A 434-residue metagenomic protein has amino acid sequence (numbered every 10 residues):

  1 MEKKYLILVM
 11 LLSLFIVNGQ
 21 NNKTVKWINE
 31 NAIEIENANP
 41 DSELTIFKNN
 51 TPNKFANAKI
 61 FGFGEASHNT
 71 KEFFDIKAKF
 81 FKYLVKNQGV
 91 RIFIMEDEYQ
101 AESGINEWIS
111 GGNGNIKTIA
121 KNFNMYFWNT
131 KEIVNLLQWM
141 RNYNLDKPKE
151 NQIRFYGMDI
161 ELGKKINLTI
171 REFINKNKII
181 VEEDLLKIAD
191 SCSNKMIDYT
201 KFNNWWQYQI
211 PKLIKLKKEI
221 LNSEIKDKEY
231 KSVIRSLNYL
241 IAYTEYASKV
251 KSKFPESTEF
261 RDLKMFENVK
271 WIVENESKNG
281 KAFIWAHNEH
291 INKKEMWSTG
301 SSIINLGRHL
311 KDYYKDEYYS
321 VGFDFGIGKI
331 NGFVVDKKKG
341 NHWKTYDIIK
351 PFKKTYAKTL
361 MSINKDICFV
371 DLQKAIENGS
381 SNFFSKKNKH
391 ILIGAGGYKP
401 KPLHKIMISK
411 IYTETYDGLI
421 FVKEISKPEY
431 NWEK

Functional and structural regions predicted by a protein language model:
M1-T24: Bacterial Sec-dependent N-terminal signal peptides
Q20-K434: Structured catalytic-domain cores with a bias toward divalent-metal coordination
